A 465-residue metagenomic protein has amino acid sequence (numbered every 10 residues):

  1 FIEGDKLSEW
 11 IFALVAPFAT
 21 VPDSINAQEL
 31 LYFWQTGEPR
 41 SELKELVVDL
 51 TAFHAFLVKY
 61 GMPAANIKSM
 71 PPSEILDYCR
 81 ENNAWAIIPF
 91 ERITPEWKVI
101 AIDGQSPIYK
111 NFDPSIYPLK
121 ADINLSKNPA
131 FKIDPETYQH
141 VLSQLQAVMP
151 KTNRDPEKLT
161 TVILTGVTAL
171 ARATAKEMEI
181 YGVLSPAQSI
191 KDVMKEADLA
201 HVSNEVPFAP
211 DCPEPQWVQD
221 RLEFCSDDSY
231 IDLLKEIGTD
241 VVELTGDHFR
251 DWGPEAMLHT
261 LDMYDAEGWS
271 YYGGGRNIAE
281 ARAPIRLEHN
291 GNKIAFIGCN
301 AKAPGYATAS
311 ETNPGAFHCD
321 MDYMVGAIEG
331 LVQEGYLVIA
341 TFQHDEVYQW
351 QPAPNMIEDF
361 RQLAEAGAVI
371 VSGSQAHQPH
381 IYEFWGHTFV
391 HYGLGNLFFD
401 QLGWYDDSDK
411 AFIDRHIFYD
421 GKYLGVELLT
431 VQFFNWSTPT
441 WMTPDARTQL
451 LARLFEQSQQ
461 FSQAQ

Functional and structural regions predicted by a protein language model:
I2-T152: Exported/periplasmic ABC-transporter solute-binding proteins
S143-Q465: Acidic, metal/ion-coordinating pockets
